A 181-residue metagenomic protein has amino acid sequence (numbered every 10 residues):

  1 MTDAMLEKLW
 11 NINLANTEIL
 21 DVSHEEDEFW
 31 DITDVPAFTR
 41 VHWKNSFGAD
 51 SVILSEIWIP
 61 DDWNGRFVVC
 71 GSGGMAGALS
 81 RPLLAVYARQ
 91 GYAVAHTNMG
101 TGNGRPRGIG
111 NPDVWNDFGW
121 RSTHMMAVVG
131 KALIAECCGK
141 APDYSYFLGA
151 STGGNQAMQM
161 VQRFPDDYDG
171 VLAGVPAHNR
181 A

Functional and structural regions predicted by a protein language model:
M1-N64: Catalytic-loop region of hydrolases
D21-V22, E136-F147: Surface-exposed patches in mature extracellular/periplasmic domains of secreted proteins
K44, P60, C70-G74, T97-G100 (+2 more regions): Active-site-proximal beta-strand/loop segments in catalytic clefts of secreted hydrolases
W63-F67, Q90-V94, K140-S145, D166-G170: Loop/turn elements at helix/coil->beta-strand transitions in domains of secreted/extracellular proteins
G74-G139: Cap/lid segment of the alpha/beta-hydrolase catalytic domain
Y144-A181: Primarily recognizes the serine-hydrolase "nucleophile elbow" in alpha/beta-hydrolase and SGNH/GDSL folds
